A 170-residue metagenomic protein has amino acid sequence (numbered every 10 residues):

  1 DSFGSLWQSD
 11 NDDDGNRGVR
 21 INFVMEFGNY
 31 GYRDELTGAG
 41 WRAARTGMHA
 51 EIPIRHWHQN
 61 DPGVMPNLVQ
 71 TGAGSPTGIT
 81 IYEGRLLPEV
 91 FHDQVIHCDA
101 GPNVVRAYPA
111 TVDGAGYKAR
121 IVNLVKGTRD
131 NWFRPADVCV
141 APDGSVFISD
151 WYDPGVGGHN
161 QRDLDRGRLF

Functional and structural regions predicted by a protein language model:
D1-F170: Beta-propeller domains with acidic blade repeats across secreted/periplasmic ectodomains and cytosolic WD/CNH propellers
